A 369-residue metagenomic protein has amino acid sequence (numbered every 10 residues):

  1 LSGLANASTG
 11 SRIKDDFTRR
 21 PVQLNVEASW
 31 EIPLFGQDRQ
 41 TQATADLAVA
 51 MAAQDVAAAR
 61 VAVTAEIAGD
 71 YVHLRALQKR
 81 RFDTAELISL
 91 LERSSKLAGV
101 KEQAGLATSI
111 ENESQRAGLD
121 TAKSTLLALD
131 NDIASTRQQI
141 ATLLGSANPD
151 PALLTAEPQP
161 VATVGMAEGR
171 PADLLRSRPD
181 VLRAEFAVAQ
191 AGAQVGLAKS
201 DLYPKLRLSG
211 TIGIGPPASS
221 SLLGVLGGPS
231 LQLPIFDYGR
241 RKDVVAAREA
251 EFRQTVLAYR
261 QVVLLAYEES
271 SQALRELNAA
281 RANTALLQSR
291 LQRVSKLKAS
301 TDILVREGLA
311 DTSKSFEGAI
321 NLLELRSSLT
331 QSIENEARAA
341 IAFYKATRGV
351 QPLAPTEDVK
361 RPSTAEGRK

Functional and structural regions predicted by a protein language model:
L1-A58, G165-D173, S177-V263, E269 (+1 more regions): Small/polar-residue-enriched beta-strand and adjacent coil segments characteristic of outer-membrane beta-barrel
E31, A65, S146, P171 (+3 more regions): Short loop-to-helix capping motifs
D38, L47, A53-R170, E276 (+4 more regions): Periplasmic alpha-helical coiled-coil/stalk elements that build and connect Gram-negative outer-membrane
D38, T44, A107-T125, S146-R207 (+1 more regions): Amphipathic alpha-helical coiled-coil scaffold segments and their short linker/junction regions
E102-L106, V305-L309, A346-R348: A short glycine-centered flexible hinge/capping loop motif at secondary-structure junctions
T108, A266, A273, G308-T312: Alpha-helical heptad-repeat coiled-coil segments that mediate oligomerization/polymerization in large
A162, P216, E307, R326-K369: Acidic, low-complexity, intrinsically disordered peripheral segments
T301-N335: C-terminal structured "cap/appendage" subdomains that terminate the fold
